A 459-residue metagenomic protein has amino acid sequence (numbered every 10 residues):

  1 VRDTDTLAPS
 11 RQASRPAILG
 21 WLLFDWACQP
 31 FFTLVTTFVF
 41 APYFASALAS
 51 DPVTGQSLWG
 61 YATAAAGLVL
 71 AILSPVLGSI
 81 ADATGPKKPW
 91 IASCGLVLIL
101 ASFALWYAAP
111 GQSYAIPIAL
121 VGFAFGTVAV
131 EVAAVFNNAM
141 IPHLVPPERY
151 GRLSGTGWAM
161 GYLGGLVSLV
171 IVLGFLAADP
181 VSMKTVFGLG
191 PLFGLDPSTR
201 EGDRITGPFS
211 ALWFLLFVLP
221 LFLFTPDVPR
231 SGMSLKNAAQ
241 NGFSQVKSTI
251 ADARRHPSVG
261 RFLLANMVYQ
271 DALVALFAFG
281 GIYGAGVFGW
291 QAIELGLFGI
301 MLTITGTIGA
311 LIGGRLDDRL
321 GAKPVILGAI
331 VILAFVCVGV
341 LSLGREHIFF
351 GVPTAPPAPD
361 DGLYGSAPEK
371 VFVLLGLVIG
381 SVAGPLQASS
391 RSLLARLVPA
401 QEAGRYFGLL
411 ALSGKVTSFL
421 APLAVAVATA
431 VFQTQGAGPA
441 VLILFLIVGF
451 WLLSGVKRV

Functional and structural regions predicted by a protein language model:
R2-L19, P226-L264, P359-L363: Juxtamembrane intracellular "pre-TM" segments in multi-pass secondary transporters
T33-Q56, A278-F298: Short amphipathic helix-loop junctions that connect adjacent transmembrane helices in Major Facilitator Superfamily/SLC
P52-V53, L176-L212, P359, L363-A367 (+1 more regions): A membrane-interface helix-boundary motif in multi-pass transporters
G60-S79, L169, I300-I312: Central cavity-lining transmembrane alpha-helices of secondary-active solute carriers, predominantly the Major
I72-P86, I308-A322, L343, I348 (+1 more regions): Helix-to-loop junctions at the C-terminal end of transmembrane segments in multipass secondary transporters
A81-V97, D318-L333: Cytoplasmic membrane-interface "Motif A"-like loop-to-helix N-cap segments of 12-TM Major Facilitator Superfamily
G95-S113, I332-G365: C-terminal ends and interior cores of transmembrane alpha-helices in multi-pass membrane transporters/permeases
W106-Y107, L215-F224, L343, P439-V459: Multi-pass alpha-helical transporter architecture, strongest for 12-TM Major Facilitator/SLC carriers used
